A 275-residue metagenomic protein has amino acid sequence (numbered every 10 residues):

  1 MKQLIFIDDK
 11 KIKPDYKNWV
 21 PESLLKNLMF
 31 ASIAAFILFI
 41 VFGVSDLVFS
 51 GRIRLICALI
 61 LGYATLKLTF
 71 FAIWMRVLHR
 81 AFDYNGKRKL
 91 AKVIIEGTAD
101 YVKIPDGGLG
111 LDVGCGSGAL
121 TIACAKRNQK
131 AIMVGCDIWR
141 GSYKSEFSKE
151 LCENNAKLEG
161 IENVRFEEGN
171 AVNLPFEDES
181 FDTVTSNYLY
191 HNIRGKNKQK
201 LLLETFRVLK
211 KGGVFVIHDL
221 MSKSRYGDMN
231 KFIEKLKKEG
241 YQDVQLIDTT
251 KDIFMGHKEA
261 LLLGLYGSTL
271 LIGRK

Functional and structural regions predicted by a protein language model:
K17-N18, S23-N27, I73-T98: Class I SAM-dependent methyltransferase Rossmann-like catalytic core, especially the SAM/SAH-binding loop
D106-G116, V134: Conserved class I S-adenosyl-L-methionine
S117-Q129: Conserved SAM-binding loop of SAM-dependent methyltransferases across substrates and taxa, primarily the Class I
N128, I193-G195, L209-K211: Helix-to-beta-strand junctions that scaffold the AdoMet/dcAdoMet cofactor pocket in Class I SAM-dependent enzymes
V172-V184: A short acidic, Gly/Pro-enriched loop at the edge of an enzyme's catalytic core that lines a small-molecule cofactor
Q199-K211: A short glycine-rich, Lys/Arg-flanked "PGG" loop and its adjoining helix->strand segment in the class I
G212-D219: Conserved beta-strand signature within the Rossmann-like core of class I S-adenosyl-L-methionine
E239-G240, I253-K275: Core SAM-dependent methyltransferase catalytic element
